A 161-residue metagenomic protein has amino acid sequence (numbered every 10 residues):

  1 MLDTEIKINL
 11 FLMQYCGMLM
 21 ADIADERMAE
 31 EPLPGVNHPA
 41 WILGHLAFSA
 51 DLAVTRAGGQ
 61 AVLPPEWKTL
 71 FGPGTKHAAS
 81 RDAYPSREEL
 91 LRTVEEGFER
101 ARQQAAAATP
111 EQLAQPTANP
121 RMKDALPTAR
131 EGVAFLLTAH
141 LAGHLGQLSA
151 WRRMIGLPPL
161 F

Functional and structural regions predicted by a protein language model:
M1-I6, S80-D82: Short, charged, low-complexity loops and linkers
I6-G17, R27-T75, P116-F161: Short, contiguous alpha-helical
M20, A50, F98-A105, L145: A structural signal for well-ordered alpha-helices, especially hydrophobic packing surfaces of coiled-coils
D22, I42-H45, A107: Conserved catalytic core of Hanks-type protein kinase domains
T75-P116, G132-L137: Acidic/histidine-rich alpha-helical segments that form the ligand environment of transition-metal centers
